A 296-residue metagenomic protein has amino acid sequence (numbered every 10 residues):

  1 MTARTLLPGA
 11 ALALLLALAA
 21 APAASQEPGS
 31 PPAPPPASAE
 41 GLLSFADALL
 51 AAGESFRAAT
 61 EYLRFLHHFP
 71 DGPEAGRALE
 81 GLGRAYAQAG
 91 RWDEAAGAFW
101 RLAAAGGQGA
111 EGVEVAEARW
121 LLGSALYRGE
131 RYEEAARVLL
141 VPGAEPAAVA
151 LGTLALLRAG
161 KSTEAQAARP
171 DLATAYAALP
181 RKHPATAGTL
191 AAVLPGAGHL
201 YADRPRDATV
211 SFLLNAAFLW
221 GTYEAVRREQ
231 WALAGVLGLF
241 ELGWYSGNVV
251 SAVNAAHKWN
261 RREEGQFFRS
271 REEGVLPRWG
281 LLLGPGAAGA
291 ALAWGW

Functional and structural regions predicted by a protein language model:
A3, L12, P22-L43, L49-A52 (+4 more regions): Replace "edges of transmembrane helices
G9-A19: Bacterial N-terminal signal peptides
A33, L66-R77, A103-E117, L140-V149 (+2 more regions): Short solvent-exposed coil/turn linkers within tandem alpha-helical repeat scaffolds
A37-H68, Q88: Alpha-helical segment of the N-proximal tetratricopeptide repeat
T60-E61, G97, R137, A167: Primarily a tetratricopeptide repeat
L63, A75-G76, E80-G107, E111-V115 (+1 more regions): Alpha-helical adaptor scaffolds
P180-K258: Hydrophobic alpha-helical membrane-anchor/signal-helix detector
